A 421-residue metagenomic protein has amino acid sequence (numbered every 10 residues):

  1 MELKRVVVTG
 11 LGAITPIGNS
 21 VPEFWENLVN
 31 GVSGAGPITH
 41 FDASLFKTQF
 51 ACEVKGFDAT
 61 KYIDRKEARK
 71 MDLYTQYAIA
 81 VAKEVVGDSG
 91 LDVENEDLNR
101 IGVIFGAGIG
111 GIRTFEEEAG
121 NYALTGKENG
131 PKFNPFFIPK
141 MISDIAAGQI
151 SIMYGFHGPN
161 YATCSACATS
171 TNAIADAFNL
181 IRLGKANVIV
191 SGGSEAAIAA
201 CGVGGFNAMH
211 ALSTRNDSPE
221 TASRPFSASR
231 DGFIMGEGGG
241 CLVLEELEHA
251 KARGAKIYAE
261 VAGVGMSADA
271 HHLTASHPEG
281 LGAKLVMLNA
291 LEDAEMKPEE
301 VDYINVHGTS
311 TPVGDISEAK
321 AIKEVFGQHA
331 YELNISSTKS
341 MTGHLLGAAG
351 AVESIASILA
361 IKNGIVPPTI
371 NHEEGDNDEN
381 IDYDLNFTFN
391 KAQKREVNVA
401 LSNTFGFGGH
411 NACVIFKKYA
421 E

Functional and structural regions predicted by a protein language model:
M1-E67, E248-Y258, I355-T369, K417-E421: ACP-dependent fatty acid/polyketide chain-elongation machinery
R5-T9, G36, D217-A294, Y303 (+1 more regions): Condensing-enzyme catalytic core mediating Claisen C-C bond formation in acyl metabolism
V8, E23-F24, V29-S165, S194-V203 (+1 more regions): Conserved beta-ketoacyl condensing-enzyme motif
P22-N27, I112-G130, L180-L183, V203-N216 (+3 more regions): A glycine- and small-aliphatic-rich helix-loop capping segment at beta-alpha/alpha-beta transitions that lines
T39, K185-D231, V264-P278, G308-D315 (+1 more regions): Acyl-CoA/ACP chain-elongation machinery
A78-L91, S143-A147, S151-Y154, P159-E195 (+3 more regions): Active-site-proximal alpha-helical scaffold in enzymes
V85-D97, A250-I257, M287-Y303, V325-H329: Phosphate/pyrophosphate-binding loops at sites that engage ATP/ADP/AMP, CoA/4′-phosphopantetheine, polyphosphate
L124-N134, A175, N179, E195-A252 (+2 more regions): Glycine-/small-residue-rich "gating" segment that lines the acyl/pantetheine channel and substrate pocket
